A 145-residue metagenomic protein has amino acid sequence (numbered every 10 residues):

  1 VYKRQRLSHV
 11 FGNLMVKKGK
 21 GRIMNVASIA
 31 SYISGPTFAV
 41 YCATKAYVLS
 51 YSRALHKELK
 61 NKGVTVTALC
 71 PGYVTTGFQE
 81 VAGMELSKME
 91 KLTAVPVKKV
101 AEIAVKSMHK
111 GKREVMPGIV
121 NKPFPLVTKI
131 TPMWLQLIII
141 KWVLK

Functional and structural regions predicted by a protein language model:
V1-Y2: Short, small-residue-biased leader/transition segments that mark boundaries at the very start of proteins
S8, T44: Active-site helix of classical SDR
V10-G19: A short helix-coil junction within the Rossmann-fold of NAD(P)-dependent oxidoreductases
L14, I33, A54-V64: Active-site-adjacent segment of SDR/Rossmann-fold oxidoreductases
S28: Residue(s) in the substrate-gating loop at a strand-loop-helix junction that position the organic substrate next
G35-A39: Active-site loop immediately N-terminal to the catalytic Tyr-X3-Lys motif of short-chain dehydrogenase/reductase
A68, K88-P125: C-terminal helical subdomain
C70-V81, E85-S87: Short, flexible catalytic-loop segment of classical short-chain dehydrogenase/reductase
